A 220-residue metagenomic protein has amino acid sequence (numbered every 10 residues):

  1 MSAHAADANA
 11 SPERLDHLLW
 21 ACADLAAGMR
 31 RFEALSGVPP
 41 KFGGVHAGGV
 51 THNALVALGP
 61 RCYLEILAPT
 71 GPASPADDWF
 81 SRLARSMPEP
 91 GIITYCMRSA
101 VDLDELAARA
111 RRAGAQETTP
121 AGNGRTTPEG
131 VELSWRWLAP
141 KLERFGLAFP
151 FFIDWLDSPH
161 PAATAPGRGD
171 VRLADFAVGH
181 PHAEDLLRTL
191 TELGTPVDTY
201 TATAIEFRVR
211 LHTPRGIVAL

Functional and structural regions predicted by a protein language model:
S2-L15, W20-P40, L58-L220: Glyoxalase I/VOC metalloenzyme domain signal
P39-A47: Conserved catalytic-core motifs of GNAT/GCN5-like acyltransferases
H46-G49, T127: A short beta-turn/loop motif at secondary-structure boundaries
A54: Catalytic cores of extracellular degradative/oxidative enzymes
